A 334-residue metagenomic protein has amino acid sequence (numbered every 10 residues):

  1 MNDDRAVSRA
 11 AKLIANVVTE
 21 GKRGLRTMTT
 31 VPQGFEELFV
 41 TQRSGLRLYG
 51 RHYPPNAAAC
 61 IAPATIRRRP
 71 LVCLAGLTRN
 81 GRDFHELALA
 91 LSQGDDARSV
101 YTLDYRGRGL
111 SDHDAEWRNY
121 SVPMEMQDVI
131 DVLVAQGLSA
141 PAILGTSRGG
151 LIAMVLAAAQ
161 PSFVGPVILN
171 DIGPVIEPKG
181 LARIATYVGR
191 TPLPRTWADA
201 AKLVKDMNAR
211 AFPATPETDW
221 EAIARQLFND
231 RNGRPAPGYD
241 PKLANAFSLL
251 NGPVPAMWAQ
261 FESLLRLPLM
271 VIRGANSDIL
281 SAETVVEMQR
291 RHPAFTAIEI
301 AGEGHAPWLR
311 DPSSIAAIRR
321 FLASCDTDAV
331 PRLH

Functional and structural regions predicted by a protein language model:
N2-F39, R51: An N-terminal hydrophobic leader/cap segment in hydrolases
N56-A57, E86, S92, S99-L144: Active-site loop/oxyanion-hole signature of alpha/beta-hydrolase fold enzymes
R68, G76-R79, S147: Active-site glycine-rich loops that stabilize anionic/oxyanionic intermediates across multiple enzyme folds
G76-L89: The serine-hydrolase catalytic nucleophile loop
S139-P178: Conserved hydrolase catalytic core segment
R195-S248: Conserved alpha/beta-hydrolase catalytic His-Asp/Glu region
D230-R290, E299: Conserved serine/cysteine hydrolase catalytic core
E303-P312: Catalytic histidine-centered segment of alpha/beta-hydrolase-like enzymes
